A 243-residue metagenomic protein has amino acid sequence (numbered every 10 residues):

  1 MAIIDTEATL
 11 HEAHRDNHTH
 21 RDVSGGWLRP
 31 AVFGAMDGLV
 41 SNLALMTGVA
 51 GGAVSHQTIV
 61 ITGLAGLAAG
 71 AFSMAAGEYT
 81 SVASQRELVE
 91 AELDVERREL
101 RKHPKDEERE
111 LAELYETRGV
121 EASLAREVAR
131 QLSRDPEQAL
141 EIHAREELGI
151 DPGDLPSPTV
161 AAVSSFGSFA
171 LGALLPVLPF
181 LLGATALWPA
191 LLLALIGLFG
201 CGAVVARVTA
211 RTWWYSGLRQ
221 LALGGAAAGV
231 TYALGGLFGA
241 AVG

Functional and structural regions predicted by a protein language model:
A2-P30, V82-S165: Cytosol/matrix-facing amphipathic helices and coiled-coil assembly/linker segments of eukaryotic membrane proteins
A2-S81: Internal alpha-helical transmembrane segments
D37, A76, A125, F169 (+2 more regions): Residue-level signature of catalytic and energy-coupling elements of molecular machines, predominantly ATP/GTP-dependent
G38-N42, S165-L175: Core segments of transmembrane alpha-helices that mediate helix-helix packing or line hydrophobic substrate/ligand
A184-I196: Structural signature of hydrophobic alpha-helical transmembrane segments
G200-A227: Interfacial loop-to-transmembrane junctions
Y232-G243: Juxtamembrane boundary at the C-terminal end of a transmembrane helix
